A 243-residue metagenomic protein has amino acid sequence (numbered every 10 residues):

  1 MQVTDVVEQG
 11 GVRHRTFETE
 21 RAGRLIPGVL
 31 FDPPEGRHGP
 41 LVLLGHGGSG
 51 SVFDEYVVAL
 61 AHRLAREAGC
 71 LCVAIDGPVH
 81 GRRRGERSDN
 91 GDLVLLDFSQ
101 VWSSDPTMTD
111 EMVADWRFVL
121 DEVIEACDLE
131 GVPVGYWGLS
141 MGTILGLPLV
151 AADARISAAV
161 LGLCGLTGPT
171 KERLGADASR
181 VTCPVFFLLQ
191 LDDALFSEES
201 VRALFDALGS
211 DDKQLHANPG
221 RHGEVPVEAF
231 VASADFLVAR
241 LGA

Functional and structural regions predicted by a protein language model:
M1-G36: N-terminal cap/lid segment of alpha/beta-hydrolase-fold proteins
H38, V42-D128: Serine-hydrolase catalytic machinery in alpha/beta-hydrolase-like enzymes
V57-V58, L149, E172-L174, C183 (+1 more regions): Short alpha-helix in the alpha/beta-hydrolase fold that links the catalytic acid
R66, D177-T182, A207-S210: Short, conserved loop/helix-junction motifs that constitute active-site signature segments in enzyme catalytic cores
A114-R180: Primarily recognizes the serine-hydrolase "nucleophile elbow" in alpha/beta-hydrolase and SGNH/GDSL folds
G168, L191-F196, G223-E224: Acidic catalytic loop of the alpha/beta-hydrolase fold
V181, F187-L189: Short beta-strand/loop motif that positions the catalytic acidic residue of the alpha/beta-hydrolase fold
A203, S210-A243: C-terminal catalytic histidine-bearing segment of alpha/beta-hydrolase fold enzymes
